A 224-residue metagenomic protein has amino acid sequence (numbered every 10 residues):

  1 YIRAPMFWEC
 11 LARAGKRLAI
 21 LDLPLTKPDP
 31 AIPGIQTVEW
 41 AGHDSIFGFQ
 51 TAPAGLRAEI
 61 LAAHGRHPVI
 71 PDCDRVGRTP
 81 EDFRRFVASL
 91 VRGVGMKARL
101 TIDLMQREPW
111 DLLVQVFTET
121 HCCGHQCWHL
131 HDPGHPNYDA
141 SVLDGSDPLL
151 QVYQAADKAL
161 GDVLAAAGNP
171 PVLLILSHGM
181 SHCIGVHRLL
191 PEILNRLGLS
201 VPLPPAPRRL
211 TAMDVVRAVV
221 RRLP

Functional and structural regions predicted by a protein language model:
Y1-A140, D214-P224: His/Asp/Glu-rich, glycine-adjacent segments that coordinate divalent cations and/or stabilize oxyanion chemistry on
I2-E9, G95-R99, D147, Q154-K158 (+2 more regions): A structural signal for well-ordered alpha-helical segments within the folded catalytic domains of diverse enzymes
C10-A14, A166, I193-L197: Active-site catalytic microenvironments for nucleophilic, acid-base chemistry
A54-I60, P148-A155, P207-V215: Low-complexity, flexible helical/coil segments
W110-D111, C122-G124, N169, I184 (+1 more regions): Intrinsically disordered or highly flexible coil/loop and linker segments, enriched in small and charged/polar residues
H125-A166: Extended hydrophobic/aromatic segments used for targeting, binding, or gating
V152-P191: Metal-dependent active-site segment of extracytoplasmic phospho-/sulfohydrolases and closely related
L176-P224: Histidine-centered active-site microenvironments of extracellular/periplasmic hydrolases and transferases
